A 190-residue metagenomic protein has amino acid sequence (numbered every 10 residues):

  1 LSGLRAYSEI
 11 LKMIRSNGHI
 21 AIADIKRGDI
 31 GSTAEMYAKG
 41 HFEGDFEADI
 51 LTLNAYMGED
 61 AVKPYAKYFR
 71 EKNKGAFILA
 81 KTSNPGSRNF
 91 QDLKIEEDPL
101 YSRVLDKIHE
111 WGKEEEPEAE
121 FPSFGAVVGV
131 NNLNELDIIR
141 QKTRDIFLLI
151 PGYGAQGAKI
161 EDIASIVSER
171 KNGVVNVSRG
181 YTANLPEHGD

Functional and structural regions predicted by a protein language model:
L1, K26-I30, N54-Y56, K81-P85 (+3 more regions): Active-site beta-loop-alpha junctions enriched in small/polar residues
S2, F90, E187-H188: Short, solvent-exposed loop/turn segments at secondary-structure boundaries
S2-M13, I30-E35, M57-R70, N131-Q141 (+1 more regions): Active-site-adjacent beta->alpha loops and helix N-cap segments on the catalytic face of soluble alpha/beta enzymes
S16-H19, K74: A short helix->loop->beta-strand "cap" motif at the edges of active sites that frequently abuts
A21-A23, L51-L53, A76-A80, P122-V128 (+2 more regions): Hydrophobic faces of well-ordered beta-strands that scaffold small-molecule active sites in alpha/beta enzyme cores
I25-G125: Conserved anion-binding
V130-N176, G180-Y181: A C-terminal functional module that forms or caps the active site or interfaces directly with catalytic machinery
R179-A183, E187-G189: A short, acidic, flexible beta-alpha connecting loop/helix-capping segment that sits on the rim of active
